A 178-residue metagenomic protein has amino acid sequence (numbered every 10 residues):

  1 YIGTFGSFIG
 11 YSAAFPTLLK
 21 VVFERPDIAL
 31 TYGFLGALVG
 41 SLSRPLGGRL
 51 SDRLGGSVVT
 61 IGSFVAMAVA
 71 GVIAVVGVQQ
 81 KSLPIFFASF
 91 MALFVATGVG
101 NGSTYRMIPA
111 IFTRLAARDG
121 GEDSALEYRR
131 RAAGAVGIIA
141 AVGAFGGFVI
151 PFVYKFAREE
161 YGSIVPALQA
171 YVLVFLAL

Functional and structural regions predicted by a protein language model:
Y1-S41, N101, Y105, I150: Extracytoplasmic gate region of multi-pass secondary transporters
R25-G33, F86, A132, V136: Juxtamembrane helix-start elements in MFS-like secondary transporters
D52-V65: Cytoplasmic membrane-interface "Motif A"-like loop-to-helix N-cap segments of 12-TM Major Facilitator Superfamily
V65-K81: C-terminal ends and interior cores of transmembrane alpha-helices in multi-pass membrane transporters/permeases
I85-N101: Hydrophobic core of transmembrane alpha-helices in multi-pass small-molecule transporters, especially MFS/SLC-type
V99-S124: Intracellular juxtamembrane helix-capping segments at the cytosolic ends of symmetry-related transmembrane helices
G120-E159: A late C-terminal transmembrane helix in Major Facilitator Superfamily
Y154-V174: A membrane-interface helix-boundary motif in multi-pass transporters
